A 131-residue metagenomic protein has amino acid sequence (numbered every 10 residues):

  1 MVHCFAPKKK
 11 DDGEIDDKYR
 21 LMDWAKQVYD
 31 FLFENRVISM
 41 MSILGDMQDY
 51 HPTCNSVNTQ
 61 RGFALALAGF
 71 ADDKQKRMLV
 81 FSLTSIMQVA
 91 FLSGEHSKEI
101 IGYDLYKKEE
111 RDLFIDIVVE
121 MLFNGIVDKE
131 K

Functional and structural regions predicted by a protein language model:
V2-I38, D73-V80: Hydrophobic alpha-helical connector segments
H3-K8, M41, G45, I86 (+1 more regions): Solvent-exposed, amphipathic alpha-helical segments
C4-P7, Q27, F31, G62-A66 (+2 more regions): Solvent-exposed, charged/polar functional surfaces in cytosolic regulatory/catalytic domains
F5, Y19, D23, D46-M78 (+1 more regions): Amphipathic alpha-helical packing segments from all-alpha helical-bundle domains
D11-D12, M47, G102-Y106: Short coil/turn segments at secondary-structure junctions
K26-C54, G94-I101: Amphipathic alpha-helical segments used for helix-helix packing
D30, M40, F81-V89, E120: Generic alpha-helical structural context detector
L65-D73, I86-K131: C-terminal peripheral helix-coil segments that are non-catalytic and often amphipathic
